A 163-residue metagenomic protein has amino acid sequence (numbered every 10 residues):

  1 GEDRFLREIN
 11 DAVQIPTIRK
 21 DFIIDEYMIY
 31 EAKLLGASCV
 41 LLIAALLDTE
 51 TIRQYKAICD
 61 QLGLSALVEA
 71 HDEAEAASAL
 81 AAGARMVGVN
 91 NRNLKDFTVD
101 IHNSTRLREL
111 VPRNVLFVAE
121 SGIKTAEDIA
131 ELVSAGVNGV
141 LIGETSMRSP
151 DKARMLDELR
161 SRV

Functional and structural regions predicted by a protein language model:
G1-L67, E73-S78, S104-L107: N-terminal active-site wall of soluble small-molecule enzyme domains
A12-I15, L34-V40, D60-L64, A81-G88 (+2 more regions): Glycine-enriched alpha-helix->loop->beta-strand junction motifs that scaffold or abut catalytic
T17-K20, L116-E120: Conserved Lys-Pro-Asp/Glu-containing loop-to-beta segment of HAD-superfamily phosphomonoesterases, centered on
I24-G36, D72-A82, A119, I123-I142 (+1 more regions): Catalytic cores of alpha/beta
E31-T51, G88-F97, V137-M155: Glycine-rich phosphate-binding active-site loops on the catalytic face of alpha/beta enzymes
L80-T105: Glycine/Thr-rich beta-alpha phosphate-binding loop at enzyme active sites
S104, R108-E109, V115-V118, K124-T125 (+1 more regions): Catalytic alpha/beta core domains of metabolic enzymes, predominantly
R106-L110, V133, R148-V163: C-terminal helical cap(s) of enzyme catalytic domains, especially alpha/beta-barrels
